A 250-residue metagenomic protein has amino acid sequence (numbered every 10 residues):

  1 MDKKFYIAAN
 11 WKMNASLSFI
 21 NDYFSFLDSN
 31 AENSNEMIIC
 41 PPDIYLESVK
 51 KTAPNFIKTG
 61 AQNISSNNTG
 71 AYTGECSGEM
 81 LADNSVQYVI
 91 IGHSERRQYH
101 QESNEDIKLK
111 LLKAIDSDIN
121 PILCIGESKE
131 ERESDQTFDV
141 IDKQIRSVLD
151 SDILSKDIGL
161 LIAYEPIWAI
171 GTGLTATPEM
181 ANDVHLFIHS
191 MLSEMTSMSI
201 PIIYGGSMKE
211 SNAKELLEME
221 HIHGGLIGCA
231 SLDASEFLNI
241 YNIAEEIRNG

Functional and structural regions predicted by a protein language model:
M1-G250: Active-site loop-to-helix "anion-binding N-cap" substructures in soluble metabolic enzymes
